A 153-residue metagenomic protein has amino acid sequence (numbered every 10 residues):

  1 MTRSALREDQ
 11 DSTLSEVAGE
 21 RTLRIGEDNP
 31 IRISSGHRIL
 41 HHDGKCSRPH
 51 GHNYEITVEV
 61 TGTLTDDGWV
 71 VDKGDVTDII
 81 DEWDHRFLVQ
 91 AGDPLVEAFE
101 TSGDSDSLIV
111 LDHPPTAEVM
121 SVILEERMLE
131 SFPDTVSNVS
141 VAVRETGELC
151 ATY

Functional and structural regions predicted by a protein language model:
T2-Y153: Charge-rich, low-complexity N-terminal segments
